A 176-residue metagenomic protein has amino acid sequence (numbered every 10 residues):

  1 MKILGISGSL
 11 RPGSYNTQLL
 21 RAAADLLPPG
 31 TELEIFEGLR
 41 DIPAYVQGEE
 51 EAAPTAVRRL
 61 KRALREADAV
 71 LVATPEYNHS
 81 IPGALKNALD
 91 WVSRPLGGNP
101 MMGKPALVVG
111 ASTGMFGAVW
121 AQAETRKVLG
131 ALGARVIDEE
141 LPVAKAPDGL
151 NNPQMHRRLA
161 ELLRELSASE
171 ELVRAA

Functional and structural regions predicted by a protein language model:
M1-T31: N-terminal beta1-alpha1 ligand-phosphate binding loop
I3, N16, L20, V57 (+4 more regions): A general structural signal for well-ordered alpha-helical segments in protein cores
L4, R135-A176: Glycine-rich phosphate/pyrophosphate-binding loop and the adjoining helix
I6-S7, F36, V109: Short hydrophobic segments within beta-strands
P12-Y15, Y45, S80-I81, G117-A118: Secondary-structure boundary/capping motif
T31-I42, R135-A144: Short beta-strand elements in bilobed, periplasmic/extracellular small-molecule ligand-binding domains
G38-P54: N-terminal beta-loop-helix "entrance" segment that forms/cooperates in small-molecule cofactor or anionic ligand
A52-L132: Helix-loop-strand module that forms the ligand-binding subsite of alpha/beta enzymes
